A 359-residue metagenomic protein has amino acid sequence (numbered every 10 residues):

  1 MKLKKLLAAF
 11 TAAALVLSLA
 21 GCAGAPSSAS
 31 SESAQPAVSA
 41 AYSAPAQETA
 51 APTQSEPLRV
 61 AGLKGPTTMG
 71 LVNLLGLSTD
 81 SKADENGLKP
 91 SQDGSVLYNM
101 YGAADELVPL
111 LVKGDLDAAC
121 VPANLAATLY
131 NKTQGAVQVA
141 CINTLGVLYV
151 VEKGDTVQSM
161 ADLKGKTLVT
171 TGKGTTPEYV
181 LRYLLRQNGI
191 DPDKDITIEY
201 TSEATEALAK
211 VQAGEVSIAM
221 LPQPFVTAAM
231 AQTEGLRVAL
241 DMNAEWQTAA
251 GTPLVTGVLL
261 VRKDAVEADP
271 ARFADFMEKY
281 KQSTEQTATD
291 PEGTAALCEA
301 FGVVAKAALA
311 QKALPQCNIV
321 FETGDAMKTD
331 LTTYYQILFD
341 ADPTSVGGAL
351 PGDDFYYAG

Functional and structural regions predicted by a protein language model:
L3-A25: Sec-dependent N-terminal signal peptides of Gram-positive bacterial secreted proteins and lipoproteins
A20-A34, V38: Bacterial lipoprotein signal-peptidase II cleavage site
S33-D191, E199, S217-Q223, R237-L240: Short, glycine-/small- and polar/acidic-enriched structural segments that line small-molecule recognition paths
N73-L75, L148-S159, P253-R272, T323: A bilobed periplasmic-binding-protein/Venus flytrap-type ligand-binding module shared by bacterial periplasmic
E106-L107, E203-A207: Short acidic active-site motifs
N124-L125, T133, T205-C298: Pocket-lining segment of extracytoplasmic ligand-binding domains
V266-A341: Secondary-structure end/capping motifs
T332-G359: Conserved C-terminal helix/tail region of periplasmic/extracytoplasmic solute-binding proteins
